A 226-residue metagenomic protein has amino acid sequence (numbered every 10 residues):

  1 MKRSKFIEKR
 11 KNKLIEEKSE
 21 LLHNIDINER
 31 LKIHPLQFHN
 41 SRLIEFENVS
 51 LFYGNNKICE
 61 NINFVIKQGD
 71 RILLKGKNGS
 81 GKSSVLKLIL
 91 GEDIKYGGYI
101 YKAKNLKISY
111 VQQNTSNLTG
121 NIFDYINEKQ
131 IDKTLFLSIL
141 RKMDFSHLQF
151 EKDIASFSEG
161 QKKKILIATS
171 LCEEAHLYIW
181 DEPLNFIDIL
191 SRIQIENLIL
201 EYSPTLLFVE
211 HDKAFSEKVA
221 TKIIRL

Functional and structural regions predicted by a protein language model:
M1-G54, K67: Coupling and communication elements adjacent to P-loop NTPase active sites across diverse families
F38-L226: ABC ATP-binding cassette signature C-motif
